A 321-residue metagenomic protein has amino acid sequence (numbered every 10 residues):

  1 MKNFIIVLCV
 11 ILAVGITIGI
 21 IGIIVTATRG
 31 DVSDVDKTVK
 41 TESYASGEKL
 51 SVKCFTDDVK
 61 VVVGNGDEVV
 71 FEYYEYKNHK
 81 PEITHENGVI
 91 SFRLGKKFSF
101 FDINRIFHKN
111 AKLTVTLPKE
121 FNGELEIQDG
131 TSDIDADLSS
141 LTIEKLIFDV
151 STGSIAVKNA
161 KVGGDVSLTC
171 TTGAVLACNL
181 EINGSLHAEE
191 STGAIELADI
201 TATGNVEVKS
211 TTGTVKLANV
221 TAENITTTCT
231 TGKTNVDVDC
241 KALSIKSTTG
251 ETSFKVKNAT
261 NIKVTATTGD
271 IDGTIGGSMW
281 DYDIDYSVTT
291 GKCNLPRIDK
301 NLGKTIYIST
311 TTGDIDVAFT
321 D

Functional and structural regions predicted by a protein language model:
M1-K2: N-terminal hydrophobic targeting signals that begin at the initiator methionine
I6-G22: Hydrophobic membrane-insertion alpha-helices, especially the h-region of bacterial N-terminal signal peptides
I11-L12, V32, N78-P81, H85-E86 (+3 more regions): Phosphate-binding glycine-rich loops and adjacent basic patches that engage nucleotide phosphates, nucleic-acid
L12-A13, D31-D34, S51-T56, H108-K109 (+6 more regions): A broad, low-specificity signal for short, low-complexity segments enriched in glycine/proline and polar/charged
T26-G95, F101-D149, S154-K161, D165-S167 (+7 more regions): Short linear S-[DN]-x-LW-Φ motif typified by the pepsin-like aspartic protease active-site region
H108-L113, T172, T192, T249: Extracellular beta-strand/beta-solenoid scaffold signature
V157-A160, G164-V166, V175-D321: Short, surface-exposed interaction patches in beta-rich subdomains that mediate adhesion/assembly near membranes
